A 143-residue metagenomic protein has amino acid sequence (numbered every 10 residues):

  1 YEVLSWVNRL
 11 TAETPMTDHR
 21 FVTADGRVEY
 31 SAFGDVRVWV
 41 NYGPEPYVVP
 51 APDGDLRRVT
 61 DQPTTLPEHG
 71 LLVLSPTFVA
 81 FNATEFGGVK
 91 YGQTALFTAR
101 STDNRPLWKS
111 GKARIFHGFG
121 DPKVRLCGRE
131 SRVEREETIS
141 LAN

Functional and structural regions predicted by a protein language model:
Y1-I139: Active-site-proximal substrate-binding groove within the catalytic cores of carbohydrate-active enzymes
A142-N143: Proteolytic-maturation and junctional protease-sensitive modules
